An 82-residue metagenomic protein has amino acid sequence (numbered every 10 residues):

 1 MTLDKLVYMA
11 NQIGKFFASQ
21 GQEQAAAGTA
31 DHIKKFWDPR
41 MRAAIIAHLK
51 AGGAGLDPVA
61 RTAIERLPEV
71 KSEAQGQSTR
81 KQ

Functional and structural regions predicted by a protein language model:
M1-Q82: Intrinsically disordered, low-complexity, basic-enriched segments
